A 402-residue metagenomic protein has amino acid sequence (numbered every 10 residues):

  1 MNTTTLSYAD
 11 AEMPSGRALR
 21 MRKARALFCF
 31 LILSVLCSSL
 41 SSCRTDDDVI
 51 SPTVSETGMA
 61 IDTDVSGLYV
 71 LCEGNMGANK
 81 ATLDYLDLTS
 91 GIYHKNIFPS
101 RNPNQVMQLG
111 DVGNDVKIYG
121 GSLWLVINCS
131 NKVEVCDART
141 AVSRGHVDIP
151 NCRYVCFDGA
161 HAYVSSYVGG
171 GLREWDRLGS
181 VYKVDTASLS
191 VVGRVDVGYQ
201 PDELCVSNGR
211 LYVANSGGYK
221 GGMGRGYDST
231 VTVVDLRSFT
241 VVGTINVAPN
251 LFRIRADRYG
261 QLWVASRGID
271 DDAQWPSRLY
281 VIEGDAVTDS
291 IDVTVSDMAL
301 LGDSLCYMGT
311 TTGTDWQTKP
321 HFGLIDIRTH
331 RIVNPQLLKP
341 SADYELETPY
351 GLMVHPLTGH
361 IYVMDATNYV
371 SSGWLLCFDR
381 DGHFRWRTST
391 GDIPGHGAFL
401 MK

Functional and structural regions predicted by a protein language model:
M1-K23: N-terminal secretory signal peptides that target proteins for export/translocation
M21-A26, T45: Hydrophobic alpha-helical segments, especially transmembrane helices and their immediate juxtamembrane helical caps
L27-S34: Sec-dependent N-terminal signal peptides
S38-S42: C-terminal motif of bacterial Sec signal peptides marking the signal peptidase cleavage site
R44-K402: Predominantly soluble domains enriched in secretory-pathway, periplasmic, or organellar proteins
